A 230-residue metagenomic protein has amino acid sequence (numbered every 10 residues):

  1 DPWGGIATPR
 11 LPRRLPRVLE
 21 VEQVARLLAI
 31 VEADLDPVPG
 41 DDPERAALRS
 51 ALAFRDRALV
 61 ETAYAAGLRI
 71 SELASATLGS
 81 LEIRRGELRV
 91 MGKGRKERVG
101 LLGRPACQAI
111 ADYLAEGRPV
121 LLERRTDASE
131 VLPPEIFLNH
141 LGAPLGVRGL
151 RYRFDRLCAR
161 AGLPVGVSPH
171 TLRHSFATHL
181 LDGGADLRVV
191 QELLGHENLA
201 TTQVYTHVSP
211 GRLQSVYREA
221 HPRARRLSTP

Functional and structural regions predicted by a protein language model:
D1-P230: Conserved catalytic core of the tyrosine transesterase superfamily
